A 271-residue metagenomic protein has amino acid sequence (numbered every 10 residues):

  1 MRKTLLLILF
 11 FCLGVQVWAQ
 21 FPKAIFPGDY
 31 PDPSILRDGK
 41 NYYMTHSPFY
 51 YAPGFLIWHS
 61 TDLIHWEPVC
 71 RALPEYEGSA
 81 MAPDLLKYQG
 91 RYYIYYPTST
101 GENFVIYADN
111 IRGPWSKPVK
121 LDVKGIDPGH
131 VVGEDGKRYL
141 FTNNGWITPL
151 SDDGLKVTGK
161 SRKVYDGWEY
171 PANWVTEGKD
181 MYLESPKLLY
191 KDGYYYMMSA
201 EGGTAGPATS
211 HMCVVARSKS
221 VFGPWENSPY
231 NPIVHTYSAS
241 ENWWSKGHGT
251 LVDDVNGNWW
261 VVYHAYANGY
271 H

Functional and structural regions predicted by a protein language model:
R2-K3, H271: Short glycine/proline-enriched turn or capping motifs at secondary-structure junctions
K3-L13: Sec-dependent N-terminal signal peptides
A19-H271: Carbohydrate-active catalytic/glycan-binding domains of CAZyme proteins, especially the secreted or lumenal ectodomains
